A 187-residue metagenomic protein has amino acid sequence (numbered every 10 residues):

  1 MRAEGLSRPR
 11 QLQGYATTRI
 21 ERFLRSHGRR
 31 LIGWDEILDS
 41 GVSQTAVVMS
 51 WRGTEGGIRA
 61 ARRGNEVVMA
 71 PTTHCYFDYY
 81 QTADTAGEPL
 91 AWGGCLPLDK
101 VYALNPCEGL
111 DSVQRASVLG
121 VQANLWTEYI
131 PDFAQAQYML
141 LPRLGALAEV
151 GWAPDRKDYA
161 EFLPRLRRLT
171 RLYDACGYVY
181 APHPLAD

Functional and structural regions predicted by a protein language model:
M1-E66: Active-site neighborhood of glycoside hydrolase catalytic domains
R29, G53, N65, T72 (+2 more regions): Residue-level marker of positions within ordered structural domains that often coincide with functionally constrained
R29, Q44-V47, I58-L98: Polar, glycine-rich mid-to-C-terminal structural blocks that act as macromolecule-binding/assembly scaffolds
E36-L38, W51-G53, T72-H74, N124-E128 (+1 more regions): Active-site beta-loop-alpha junctions enriched in small/polar residues
R52-V67, L98-A116, Q135, M139-L140: Catalytic-core region of carbohydrate-active enzymes that cleave or remodel glycosidic bonds
F77-N124, Y129-I130: Aromatic-anchored helix/helix-loop segment that forms the rim or "lid" of small-molecule/cofactor binding pockets
A116-D187: C-terminal functional modules
